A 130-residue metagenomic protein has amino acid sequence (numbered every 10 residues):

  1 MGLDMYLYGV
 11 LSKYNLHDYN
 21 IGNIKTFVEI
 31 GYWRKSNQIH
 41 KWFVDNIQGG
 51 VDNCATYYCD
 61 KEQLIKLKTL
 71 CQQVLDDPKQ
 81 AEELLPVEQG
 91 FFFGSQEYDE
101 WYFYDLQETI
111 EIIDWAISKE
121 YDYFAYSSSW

Functional and structural regions predicted by a protein language model:
M1-Y123, S127-W130: Acidic (Asp/Glu-rich) sequence patches and key acidic residues that form negatively charged surfaces used
